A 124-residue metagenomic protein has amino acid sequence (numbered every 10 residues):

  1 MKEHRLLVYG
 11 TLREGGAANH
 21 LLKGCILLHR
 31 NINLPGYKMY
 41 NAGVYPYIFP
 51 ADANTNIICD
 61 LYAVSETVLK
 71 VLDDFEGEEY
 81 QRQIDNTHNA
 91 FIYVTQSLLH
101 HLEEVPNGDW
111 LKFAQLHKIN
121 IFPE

Functional and structural regions predicted by a protein language model:
K2-E124: Glycine-aromatic micro-motifs
